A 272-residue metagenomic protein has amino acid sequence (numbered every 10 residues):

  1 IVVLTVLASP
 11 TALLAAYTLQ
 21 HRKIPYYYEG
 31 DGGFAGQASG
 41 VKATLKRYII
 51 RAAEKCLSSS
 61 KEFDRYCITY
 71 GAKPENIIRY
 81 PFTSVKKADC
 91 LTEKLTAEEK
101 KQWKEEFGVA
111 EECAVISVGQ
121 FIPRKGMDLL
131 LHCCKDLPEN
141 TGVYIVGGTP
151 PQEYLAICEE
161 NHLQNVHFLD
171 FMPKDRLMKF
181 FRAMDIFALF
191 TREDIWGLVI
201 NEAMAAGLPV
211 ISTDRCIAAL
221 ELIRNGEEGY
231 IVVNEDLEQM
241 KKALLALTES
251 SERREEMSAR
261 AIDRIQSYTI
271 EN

Functional and structural regions predicted by a protein language model:
R51-K101, V109: Donor nucleotide-sugar binding/catalytic pocket of nucleotide-sugar-dependent glycosyltransferases
E105, Q239, A246, R253-S267: A short, well-ordered alpha-helix in the C-terminal region of glycosyltransferases
C113-D136, E153, E238: A conserved mid-protein helix/loop that constitutes part of the nucleotide-sugar donor-binding site
Y154-M172: Nucleotide-activated donor-binding/catalytic signature segment of Leloir-type glycosyltransferases, i.e., the conserved
F171-M172, K179-M184: Short alpha-helical donor nucleotide-sugar binding micro-motif in glycosyltransferases
R192: Aromatic "clamp/platform" in nucleotide-sugar-dependent glycosyltransferases that forms part of the donor/acceptor
P209-T213: Short hydrophobic beta-strand element within catalytic cores of glycosyltransferases and related nucleotide-activated
N225-G226, Y230-L237, L245-S251: Conserved acidic donor-binding segment of nucleotide-sugar-dependent glycosyltransferases
